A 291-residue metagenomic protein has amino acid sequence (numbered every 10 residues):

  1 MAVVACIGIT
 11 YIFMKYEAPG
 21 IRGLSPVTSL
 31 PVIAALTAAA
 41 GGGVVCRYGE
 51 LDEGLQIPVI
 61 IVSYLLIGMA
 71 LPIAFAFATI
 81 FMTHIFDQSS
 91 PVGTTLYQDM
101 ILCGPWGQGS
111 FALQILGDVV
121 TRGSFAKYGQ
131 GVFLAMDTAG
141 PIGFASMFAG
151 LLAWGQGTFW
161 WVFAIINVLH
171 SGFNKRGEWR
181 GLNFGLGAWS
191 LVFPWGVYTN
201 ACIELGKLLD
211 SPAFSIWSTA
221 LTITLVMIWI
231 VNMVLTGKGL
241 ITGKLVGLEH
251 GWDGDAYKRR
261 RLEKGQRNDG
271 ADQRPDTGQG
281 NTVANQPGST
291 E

Functional and structural regions predicted by a protein language model:
M1-I33, G43-I67, F86-T94: Membrane-interface helix-loop-helix junctions at boundaries between adjacent transmembrane segments
I21-G43, L186-I203: Intrinsic, low-complexity N-terminal interaction/targeting segments
R22-L30, P58-I67, G93-I101, S146-G150 (+2 more regions): Transmembrane alpha-helices of multi-pass eukaryotic membrane proteins
T37-C46, Q108-T121, W195-L209: Hydrophobic alpha-helical transmembrane segments in multi-pass integral membrane proteins
V45, G54, S63, A70 (+1 more regions): Membrane-interfacial loop- and helix-cap regions that link adjacent transmembrane helices in polytopic membrane proteins
T199-I241: A generic transmembrane alpha-helix motif of multi-pass inner-membrane proteins
W252-E291: Intrinsically disordered, low-complexity terminal tails of fungal membrane proteins
